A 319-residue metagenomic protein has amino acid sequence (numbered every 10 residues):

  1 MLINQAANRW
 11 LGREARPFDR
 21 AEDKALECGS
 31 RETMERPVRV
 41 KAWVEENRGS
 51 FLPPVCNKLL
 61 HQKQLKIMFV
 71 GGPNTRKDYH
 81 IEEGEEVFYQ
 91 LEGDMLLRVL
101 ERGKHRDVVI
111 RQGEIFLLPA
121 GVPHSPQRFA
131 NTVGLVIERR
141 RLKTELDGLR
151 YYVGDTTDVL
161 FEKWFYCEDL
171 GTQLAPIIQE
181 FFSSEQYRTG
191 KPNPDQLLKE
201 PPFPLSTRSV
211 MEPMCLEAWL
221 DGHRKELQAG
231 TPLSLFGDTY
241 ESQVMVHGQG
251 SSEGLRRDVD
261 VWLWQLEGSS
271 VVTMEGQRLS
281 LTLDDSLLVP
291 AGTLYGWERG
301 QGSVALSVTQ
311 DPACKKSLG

Functional and structural regions predicted by a protein language model:
N4, W10, F18-I115, P123-G319: Jelly-roll (double-stranded beta-helix
A120: Active-site neighborhood of phospho(di)ester-bond hydrolases with catalytic His/Asp-centered motifs
